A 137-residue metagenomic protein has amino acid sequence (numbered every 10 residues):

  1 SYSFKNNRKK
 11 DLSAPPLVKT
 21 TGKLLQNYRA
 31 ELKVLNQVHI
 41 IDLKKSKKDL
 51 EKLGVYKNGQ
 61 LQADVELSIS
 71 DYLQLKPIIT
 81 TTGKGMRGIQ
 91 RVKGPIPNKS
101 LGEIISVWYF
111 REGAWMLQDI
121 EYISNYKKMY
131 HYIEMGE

Functional and structural regions predicted by a protein language model:
S1-E137: Beta-propeller-forming repeat regions
